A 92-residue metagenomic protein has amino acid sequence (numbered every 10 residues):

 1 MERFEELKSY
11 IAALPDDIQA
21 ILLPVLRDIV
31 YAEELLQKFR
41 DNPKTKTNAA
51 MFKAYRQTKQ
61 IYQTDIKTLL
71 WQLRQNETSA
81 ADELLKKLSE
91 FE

Functional and structural regions predicted by a protein language model:
M1-K53, S89-E92: Extended, surface-exposed interaction regions
T45, A49-E92: Contiguous, low-complexity intrinsically disordered segments that are highly enriched in charged residues
